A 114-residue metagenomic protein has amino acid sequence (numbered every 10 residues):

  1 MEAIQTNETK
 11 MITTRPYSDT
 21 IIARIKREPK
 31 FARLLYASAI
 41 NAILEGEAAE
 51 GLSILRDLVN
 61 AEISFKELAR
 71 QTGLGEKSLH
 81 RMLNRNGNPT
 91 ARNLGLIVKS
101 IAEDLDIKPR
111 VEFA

Functional and structural regions predicted by a protein language model:
M1-I54: N-terminal flexible/basic segments that precede or flank functional cores
D19, K108-A114: Short, charged recognition helix plus adjacent turn of helix-turn-helix-like nucleic-acid-binding domains
N60-R81: Short alpha-helical DNA-recognition segment
S64, T90-N93: Residues that mark the N-terminal boundary/hinge immediately upstream of a DNA-recognition element
N84-R85, A102: Residue-level detection of the helix-turn-helix DNA-binding "recognition helix"
R92-K108: DNA major-groove recognition helix of helix-turn-helix/homeodomain DNA-binding modules
